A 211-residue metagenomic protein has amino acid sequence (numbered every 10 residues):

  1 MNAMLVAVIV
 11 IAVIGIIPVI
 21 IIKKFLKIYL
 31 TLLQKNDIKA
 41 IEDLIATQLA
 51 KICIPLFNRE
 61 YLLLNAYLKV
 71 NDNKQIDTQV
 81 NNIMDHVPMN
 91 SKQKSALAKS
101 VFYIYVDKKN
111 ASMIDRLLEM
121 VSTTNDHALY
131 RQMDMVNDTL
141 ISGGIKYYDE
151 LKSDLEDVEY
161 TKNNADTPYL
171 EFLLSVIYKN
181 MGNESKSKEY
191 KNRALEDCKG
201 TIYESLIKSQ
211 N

Functional and structural regions predicted by a protein language model:
M1-T31: N-terminal signal-anchor transmembrane alpha helix of single-pass membrane proteins, serving as the membrane-anchoring
I17-K27, I52-Y61, N90-K99, N125-N137 (+2 more regions): Generic helix N-cap/helix-start motif at coil->alpha-helix transitions
K27-T47: Short juxtamembrane segments adjacent to a transmembrane helix
L32, Y67, V101, Y105 (+3 more regions): Residue at a conserved register position within TPR or TPR-like alpha-solenoid repeats
K35, V70, D107-K108, S142-I145 (+1 more regions): Structural motif corresponding to the intra-repeat A-B loop/turn of tetratricopeptide repeats
A40-Q48, N73-H86, N110-N125, K146-K162 (+1 more regions): Alpha-helical repeat scaffolds
E42-N73: Acidic, Ser/Thr-rich low-complexity segments on the non-lumenal side of membrane proteins
D138-N211: Extracytoplasmic/periplasmic C-terminal soluble domains
